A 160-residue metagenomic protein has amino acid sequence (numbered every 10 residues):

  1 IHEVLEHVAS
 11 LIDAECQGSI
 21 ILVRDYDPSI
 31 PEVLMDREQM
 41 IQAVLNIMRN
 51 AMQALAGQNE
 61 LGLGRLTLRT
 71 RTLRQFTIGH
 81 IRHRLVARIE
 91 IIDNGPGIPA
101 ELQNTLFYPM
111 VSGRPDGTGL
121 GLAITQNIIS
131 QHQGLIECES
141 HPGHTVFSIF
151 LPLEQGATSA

Functional and structural regions predicted by a protein language model:
I1-A9, R69: A conserved beta-strand-to-alpha-helix junction within the catalytic ATP-binding
E6, S19-P31, R71-L73: Conserved catalytic submotifs in the C-terminal HATPase_c
E32-M35, G113: Conserved micro-motifs of the catalytic ATP-binding
G62-F76: Short beta-strand/loop element within the Bergerat-fold HATPase_c
R84-V86, I98-M110: Short conserved segment of the HATPase_c
G121, T125: Short alpha-helical Gxxx[C/S/T] motif in the catalytic ATP-binding
I129-S130: Detector for a conserved hydrophobic position within an alpha-helical segment of the HATPase_c
